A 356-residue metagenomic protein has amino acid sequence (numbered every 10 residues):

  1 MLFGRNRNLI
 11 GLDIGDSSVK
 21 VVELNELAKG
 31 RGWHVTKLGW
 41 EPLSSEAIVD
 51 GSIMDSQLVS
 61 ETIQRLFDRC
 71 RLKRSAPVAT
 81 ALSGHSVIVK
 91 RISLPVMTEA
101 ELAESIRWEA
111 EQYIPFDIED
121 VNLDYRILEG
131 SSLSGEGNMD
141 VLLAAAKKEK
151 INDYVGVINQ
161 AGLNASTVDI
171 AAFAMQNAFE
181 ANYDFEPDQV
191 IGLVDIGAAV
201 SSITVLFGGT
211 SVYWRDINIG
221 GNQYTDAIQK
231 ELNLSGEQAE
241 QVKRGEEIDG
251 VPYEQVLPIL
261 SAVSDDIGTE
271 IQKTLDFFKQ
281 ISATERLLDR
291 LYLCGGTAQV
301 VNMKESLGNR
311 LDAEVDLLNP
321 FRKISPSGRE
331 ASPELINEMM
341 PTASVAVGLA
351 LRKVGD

Functional and structural regions predicted by a protein language model:
M1-E109, N152-Y154, G162-N164: Non-catalytic, solvent-exposed interaction/assembly segments
L2-P42, V78-A81, E180-Y213, I217-Q223 (+2 more regions): Gly/Thr-rich phosphate-binding beta-strand-loop-beta motif of the actin/hexokinase/Hsp70
G4-N6, G15-S18, K73-R74, G84-S86 (+12 more regions): Short flexible coil/turn linkers enriched for glycine and charged/polar residues that connect secondary-structure
N8, S45-S52, V87-M97, L128-S131 (+5 more regions): Short hinge/gating elements
L27, L66-R69, K73, Y113-D117 (+10 more regions): Conserved, well-folded catalytic cores of nucleic-acid-processing and energy-transducing macromolecular machines
S45-G51, E149-N177, T210-V251: Glycine-rich phosphate-binding loop plus the immediately following alpha-helix
S60, Q64, Q229, Y253-D356: Helical "lid/coupling" subdomains associated with nucleotide-phosphate turnover
P77-A181, R290, P320-S327, T342-V345 (+1 more regions): Active-site neighborhood for divalent-cation/phosphate handling
